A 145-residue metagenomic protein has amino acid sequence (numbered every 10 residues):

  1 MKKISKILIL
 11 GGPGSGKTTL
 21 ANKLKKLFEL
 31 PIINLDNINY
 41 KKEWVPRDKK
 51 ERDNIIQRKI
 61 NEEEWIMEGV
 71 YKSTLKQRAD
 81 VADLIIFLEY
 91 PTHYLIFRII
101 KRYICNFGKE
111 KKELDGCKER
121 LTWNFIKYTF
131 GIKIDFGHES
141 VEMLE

Functional and structural regions predicted by a protein language model:
K2, L27, G131-E145: NTP-dependent small-molecule kinase module
I9: Hydrophobic anchor at the beta1->P-loop junction of P-loop NTPases
P13: The conserved Walker
K17: Conserved lysine of the Walker
L20: Hydrophobic positions on the alpha1 helix immediately C-terminal to the Walker A/P-loop
K23: Active-site signature of alpha/beta-hydrolase-fold catalytic machinery across serine- and Asp/Cys-nucleophile hydrolases
P31-Y90: Conserved nucleotide-sensing/catalytic segment adjacent to the nucleotide-binding pocket in NTP-handling enzymes
Y90-E139: A glycine- and Lys/Arg-enriched "phosphate-lid" helix/loop adjacent to the NTP-binding pocket of small-molecule kinases
